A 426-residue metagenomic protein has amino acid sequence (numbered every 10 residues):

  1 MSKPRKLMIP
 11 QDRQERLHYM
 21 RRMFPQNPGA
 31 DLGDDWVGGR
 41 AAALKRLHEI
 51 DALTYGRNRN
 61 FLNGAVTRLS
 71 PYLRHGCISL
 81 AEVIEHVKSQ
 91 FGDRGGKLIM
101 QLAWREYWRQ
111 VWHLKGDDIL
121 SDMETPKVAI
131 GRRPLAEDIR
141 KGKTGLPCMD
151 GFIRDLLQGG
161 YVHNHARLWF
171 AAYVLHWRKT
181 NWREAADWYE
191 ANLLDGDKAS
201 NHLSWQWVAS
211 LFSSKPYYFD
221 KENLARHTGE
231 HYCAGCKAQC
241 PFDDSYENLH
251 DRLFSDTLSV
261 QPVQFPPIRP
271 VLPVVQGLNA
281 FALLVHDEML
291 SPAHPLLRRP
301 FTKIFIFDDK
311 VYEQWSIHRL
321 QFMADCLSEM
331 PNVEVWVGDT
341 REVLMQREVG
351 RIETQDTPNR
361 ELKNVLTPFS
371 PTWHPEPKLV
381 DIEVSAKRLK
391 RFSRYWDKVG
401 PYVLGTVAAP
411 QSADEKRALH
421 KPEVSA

Functional and structural regions predicted by a protein language model:
M1-M100, W104, L114-K127, K141 (+4 more regions): Trp/Phe/Arg-rich N-terminal binding region typifying the photolyase-homology
C77, C148, C233-C236, C240 (+1 more regions): Generic recognition of cysteine residues
S79, G145-C148, H165: Amphipathic, well-ordered alpha-helical segments in soluble domains
G96-Y107, I153-V208, F212-Y217: Structured ligand/cofactor/substrate-binding pocket environments in proteins
Q110: Short beta-strand "wing" residues that participate in macromolecule-binding interfaces
A129-R132: Short, basic/glycine-rich phosphate-binding loops at helix/coil junctions that contact nucleotide phosphates
L135-L156: Helix-hairpin-helix/helix-loop-helix acidic hairpins
L193-T257: C-terminal, helix-dominated tail/subdomain
